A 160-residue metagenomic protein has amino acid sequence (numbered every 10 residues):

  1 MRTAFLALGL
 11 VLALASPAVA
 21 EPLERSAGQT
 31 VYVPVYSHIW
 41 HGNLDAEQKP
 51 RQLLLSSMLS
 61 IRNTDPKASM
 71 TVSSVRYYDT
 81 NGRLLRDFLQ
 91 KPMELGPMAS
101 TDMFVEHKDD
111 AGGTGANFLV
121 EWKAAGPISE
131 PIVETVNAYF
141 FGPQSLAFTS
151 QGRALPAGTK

Functional and structural regions predicted by a protein language model:
M1-A4: Positively charged n-region of N-terminal signal peptides that target proteins for export
A7-A15: Bacterial N-terminal signal peptides
S16-E21: Sec/Tat signal peptide C-region and signal peptidase I cleavage site
E47-M58, A116: Short, solvent-exposed loop/turn segments enriched in Ser/Thr/Gly
I61-A68: Asparagine-centered strand-capping/turn motif at beta-strand->loop junctions
A68-V75, D87-F88, E130-E134: Short, hydrophobic/aromatic beta-strand segments
D79-N117: Intrinsically disordered, low-complexity Pro/Gly/Ser/Thr-rich segments with frequent PxxP/GP/PP motifs and embedded
D109-K160: Terminal connector regions
